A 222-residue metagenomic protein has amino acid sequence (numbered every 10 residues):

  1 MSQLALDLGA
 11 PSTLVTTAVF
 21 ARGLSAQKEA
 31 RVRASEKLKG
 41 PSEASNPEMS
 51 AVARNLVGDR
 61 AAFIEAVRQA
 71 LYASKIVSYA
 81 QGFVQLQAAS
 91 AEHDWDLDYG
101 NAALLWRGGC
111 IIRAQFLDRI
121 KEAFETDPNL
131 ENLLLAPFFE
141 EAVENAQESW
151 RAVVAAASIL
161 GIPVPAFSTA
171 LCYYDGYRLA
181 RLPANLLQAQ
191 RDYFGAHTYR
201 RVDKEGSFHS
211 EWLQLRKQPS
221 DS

Functional and structural regions predicted by a protein language model:
M1-S222: NAD(P)-dependent dehydrogenase/reductase Rossmann-like domain
